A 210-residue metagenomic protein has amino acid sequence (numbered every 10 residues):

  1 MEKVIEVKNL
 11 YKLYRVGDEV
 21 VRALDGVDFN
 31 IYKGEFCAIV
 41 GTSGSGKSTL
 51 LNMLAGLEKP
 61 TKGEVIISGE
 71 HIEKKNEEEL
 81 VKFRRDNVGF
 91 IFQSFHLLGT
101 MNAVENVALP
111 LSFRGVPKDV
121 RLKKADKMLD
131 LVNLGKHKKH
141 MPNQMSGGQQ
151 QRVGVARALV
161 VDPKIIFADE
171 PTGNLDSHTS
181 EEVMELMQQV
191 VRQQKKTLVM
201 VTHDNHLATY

Functional and structural regions predicted by a protein language model:
E2-Y210: ABC family nucleotide-binding domain
